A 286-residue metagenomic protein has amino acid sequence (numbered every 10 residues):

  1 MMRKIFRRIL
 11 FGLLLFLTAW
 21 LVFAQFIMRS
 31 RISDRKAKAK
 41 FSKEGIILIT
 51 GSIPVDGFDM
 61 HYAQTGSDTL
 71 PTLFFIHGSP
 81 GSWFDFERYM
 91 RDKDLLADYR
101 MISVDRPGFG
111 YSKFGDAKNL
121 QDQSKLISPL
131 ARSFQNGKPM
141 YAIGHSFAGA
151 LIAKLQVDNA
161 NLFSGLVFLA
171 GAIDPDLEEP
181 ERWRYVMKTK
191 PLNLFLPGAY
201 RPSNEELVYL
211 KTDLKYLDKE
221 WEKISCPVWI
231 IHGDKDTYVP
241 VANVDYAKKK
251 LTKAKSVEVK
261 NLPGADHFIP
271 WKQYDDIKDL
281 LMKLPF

Functional and structural regions predicted by a protein language model:
I5-S52: An N-terminal hydrophobic leader/cap segment in hydrolases
T65-G110: Conserved HGGG/HGGXW glycine-rich cap/lid loop of the alpha/beta-hydrolase fold
S103-M140: Active-site loop/oxyanion-hole signature of alpha/beta-hydrolase fold enzymes
A153-V157, L166-N193: Flexible "cap/lid" loop of the alpha/beta hydrolase fold
I224, I230-H232, D236: Short beta-strand/loop motif that positions the catalytic acidic residue of the alpha/beta-hydrolase fold
C226, P240-K250: Short alpha-helix in the alpha/beta-hydrolase fold that links the catalytic acid
K235-V239, H267-F268: Acidic catalytic loop of the alpha/beta-hydrolase fold
A265-Y274: Catalytic histidine-centered segment of alpha/beta-hydrolase-like enzymes
